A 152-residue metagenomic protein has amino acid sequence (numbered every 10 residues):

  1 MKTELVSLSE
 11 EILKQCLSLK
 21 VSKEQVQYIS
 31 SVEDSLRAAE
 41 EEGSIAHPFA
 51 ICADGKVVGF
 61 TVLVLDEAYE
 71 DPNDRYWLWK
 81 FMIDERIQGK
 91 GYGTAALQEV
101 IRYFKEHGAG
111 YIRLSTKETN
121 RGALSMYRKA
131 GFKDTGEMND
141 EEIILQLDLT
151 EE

Functional and structural regions predicted by a protein language model:
K2-R86, L97-E99, Y103, G136-D140: Acetyl-CoA-dependent GNAT
N73, G91, G122: Residues that form or flank phosphate/diphosphate-binding pockets in enzymes that use nucleotide phosphates
L78, K90, T94, Q146-L149: Accessory recognition modules or surfaces
D84-R86, K90, E118-T119: Active-site acidic-Proline motif in GNAT/NAT acetyltransferases
G89-R102, S125-K129: Conserved acetyl-CoA-binding loop-helix of GNAT-fold acetyltransferases
K90, H107-G110: Short coil/turn segments at alpha/beta junctions that flank glycine-rich nucleotide-binding fingerprints
G110-R113, K117-L124, R128-E152: C-terminal "cap" of GNAT-fold acetyltransferases
